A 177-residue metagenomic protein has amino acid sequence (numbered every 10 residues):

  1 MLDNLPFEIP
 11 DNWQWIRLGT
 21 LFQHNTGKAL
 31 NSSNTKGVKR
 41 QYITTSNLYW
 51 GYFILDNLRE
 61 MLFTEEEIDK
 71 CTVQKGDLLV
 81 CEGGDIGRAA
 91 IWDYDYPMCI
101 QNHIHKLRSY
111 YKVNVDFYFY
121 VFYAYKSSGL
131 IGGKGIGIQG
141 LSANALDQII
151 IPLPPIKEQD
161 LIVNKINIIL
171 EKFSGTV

Functional and structural regions predicted by a protein language model:
L2-K28, P152-V177: Non-catalytic DNA-recognition/assembly elements of restriction-modification systems
D3, G19-S32, S46-K75, D95 (+1 more regions): Sequence-specific dsDNA recognition surfaces
Q14-T20, Y111-V113, F117, I138 (+1 more regions): Catalytic cores of nucleotide-enabled group-transfer and carboxylate-activating enzymes in metabolic and assembly-line
W15, W50-Y52, G87-A89, E171: Flexible loop/turn segments at secondary-structure boundaries
T20, K75, F117, L130 (+2 more regions): Short, solvent-exposed alpha-helical surface patches in well-structured domains
N31-K39, G133-I136: Short coil/turn segments at secondary-structure boundaries
T44-T45, M61-Y125, G135, G140-S142 (+1 more regions): A short beta-sheet element
Y49, D85, D95, P155 (+1 more regions): Flexible, active-site-proximal loop/turn residues at the rims of small-molecule/cofactor binding pockets and catalytic
